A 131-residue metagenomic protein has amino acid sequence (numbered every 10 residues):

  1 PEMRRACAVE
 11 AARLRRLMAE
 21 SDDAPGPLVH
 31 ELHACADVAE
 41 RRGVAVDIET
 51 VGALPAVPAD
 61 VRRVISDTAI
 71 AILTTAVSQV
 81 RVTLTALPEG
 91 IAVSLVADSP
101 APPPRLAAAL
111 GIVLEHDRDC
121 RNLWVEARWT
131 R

Functional and structural regions predicted by a protein language model:
P1-D47: DHp/HisKA dimerization-phosphotransfer hairpin of two-component histidine kinases
C35-V38, I65-A69, L73, P103-V113: Short, non-transmembrane amphipathic alpha-helical segments
E49-P55: Conserved catalytic submotifs in the C-terminal HATPase_c
A56-R81: Conserved ATP-binding N-box helix of the HATPase_c
R81-G90: Short beta-strand/loop element within the Bergerat-fold HATPase_c
G90-A92, P103: Short active-site-adjacent structural elements
A97-D98: Acidic ATP/Mg2+-coordinating residue in the GHKL
A101-T130: ATP phosphate-binding glycine-rich loop and adjacent ATP-lid/helix-beta elements within ATP-binding kinase/ATPase
